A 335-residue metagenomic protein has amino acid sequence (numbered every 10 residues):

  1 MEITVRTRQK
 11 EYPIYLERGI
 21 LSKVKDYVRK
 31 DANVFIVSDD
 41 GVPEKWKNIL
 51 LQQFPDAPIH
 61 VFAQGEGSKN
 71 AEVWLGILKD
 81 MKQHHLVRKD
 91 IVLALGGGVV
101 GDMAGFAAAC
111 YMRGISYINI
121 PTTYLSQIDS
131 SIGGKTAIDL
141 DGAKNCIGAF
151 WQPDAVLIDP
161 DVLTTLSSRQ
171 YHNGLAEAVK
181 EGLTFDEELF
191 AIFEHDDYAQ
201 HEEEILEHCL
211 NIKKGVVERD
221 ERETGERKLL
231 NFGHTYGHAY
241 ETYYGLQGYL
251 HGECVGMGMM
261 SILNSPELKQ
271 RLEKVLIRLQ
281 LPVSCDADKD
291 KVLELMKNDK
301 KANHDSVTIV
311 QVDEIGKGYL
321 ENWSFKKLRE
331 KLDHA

Functional and structural regions predicted by a protein language model:
M1-I91: ATP/NTP phosphate-donor binding region
R6, Y15, R29, F106-D196: A glycine/threonine-rich phosphate-anchoring loop and its flanking beta-alpha core in nucleotide/phosphate-binding
E11, A176-A178, L268-A335: C-terminal charged capping/lid subdomain of soluble metabolic enzymes
E17, I36, P121, D159 (+3 more regions): Residue-level signal for inorganic ion chemistry
Q64-G65, L95-G97, F232-G233: Glycine-rich beta-strand-to-loop/alpha-helix junction loops that act as flexible
V99-F106, Q127-I128, H238-A239: Short glycine/serine/threonine-rich phosphate/pyrophosphate-binding segments that cradle anionic phosphate groups
G105-G114, Y243, I262-S265: Alpha-helix C-terminal capping segments
I192-K291: Active-site segments that bind and position negatively charged phosphate/pyrophosphate groups
